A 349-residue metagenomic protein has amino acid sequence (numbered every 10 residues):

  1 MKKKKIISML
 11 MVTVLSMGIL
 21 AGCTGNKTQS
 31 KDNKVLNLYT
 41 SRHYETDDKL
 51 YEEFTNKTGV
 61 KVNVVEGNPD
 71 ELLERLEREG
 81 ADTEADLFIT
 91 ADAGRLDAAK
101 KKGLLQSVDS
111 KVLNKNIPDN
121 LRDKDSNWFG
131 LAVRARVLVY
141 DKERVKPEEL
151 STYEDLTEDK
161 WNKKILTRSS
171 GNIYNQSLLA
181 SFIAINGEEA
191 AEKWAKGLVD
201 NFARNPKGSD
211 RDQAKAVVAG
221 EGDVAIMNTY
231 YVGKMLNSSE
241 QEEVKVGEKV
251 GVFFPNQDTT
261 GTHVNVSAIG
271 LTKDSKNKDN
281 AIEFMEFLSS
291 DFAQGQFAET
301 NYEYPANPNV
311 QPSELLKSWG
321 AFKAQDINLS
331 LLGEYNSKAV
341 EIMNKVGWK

Functional and structural regions predicted by a protein language model:
M1-L36: Short, low-complexity disordered leader/linker segments with a strong preference for bacterial N-terminal type II
C23, T83-F88, Q106-Y140, E154 (+1 more regions): A structural signal for short loop-to-beta-strand junctions that line the ligand-binding cleft of periplasmic/secreted
C23-A98, K349: Early extracytoplasmic/lumenal segment of secretory-pathway proteins
Y39-R42, K124, Y140-K142, N162-N186 (+2 more regions): Short beta-strand->loop
V137-R144, V264-N277, Q296-E299: A bilobed periplasmic-binding-protein/Venus flytrap-type ligand-binding module shared by bacterial periplasmic
K164-G171, F287-Q311: Periplasmic-binding protein-like
S181, N186-F254: Ligand-binding pocket segment of bilobal, Venus flytrap-like solute-binding proteins
E314-K349: Extracellular/periplasmic bilobal clamshell ligand-binding domains
